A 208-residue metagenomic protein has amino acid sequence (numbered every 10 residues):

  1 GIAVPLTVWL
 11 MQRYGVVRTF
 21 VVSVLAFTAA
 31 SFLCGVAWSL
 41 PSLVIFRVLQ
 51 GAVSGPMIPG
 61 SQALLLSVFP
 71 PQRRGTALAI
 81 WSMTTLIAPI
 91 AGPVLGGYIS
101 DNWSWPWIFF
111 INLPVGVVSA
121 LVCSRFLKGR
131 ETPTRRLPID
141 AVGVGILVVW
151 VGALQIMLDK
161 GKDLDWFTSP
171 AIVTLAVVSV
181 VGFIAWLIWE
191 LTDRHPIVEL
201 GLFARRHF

Functional and structural regions predicted by a protein language model:
G1-R125: Transmembrane-helix bundle of Major Facilitator Superfamily
D101-F208: Hydrophobic transmembrane-helix bundles of small-molecule transporters
